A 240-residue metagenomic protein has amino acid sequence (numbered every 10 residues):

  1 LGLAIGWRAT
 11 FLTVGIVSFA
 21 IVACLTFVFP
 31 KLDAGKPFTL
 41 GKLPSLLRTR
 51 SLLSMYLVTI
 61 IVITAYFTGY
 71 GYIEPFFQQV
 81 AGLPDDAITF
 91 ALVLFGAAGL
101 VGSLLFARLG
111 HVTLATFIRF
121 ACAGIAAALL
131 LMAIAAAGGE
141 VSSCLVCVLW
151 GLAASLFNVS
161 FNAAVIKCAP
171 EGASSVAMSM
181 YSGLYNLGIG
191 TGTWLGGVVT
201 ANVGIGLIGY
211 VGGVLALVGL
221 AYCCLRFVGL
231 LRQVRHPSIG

Functional and structural regions predicted by a protein language model:
L1-F29: Helix-loop-helix hairpin linking two adjacent transmembrane segments in secondary transporters
G2, G102-L114, T200: Helix-to-loop junctions at the C-terminal end of transmembrane segments in multipass secondary transporters
V17, L25-L40, L225-R235: Helix-loop junctions on the cytosolic side of multi-pass membrane transporters, especially the intracellular loop
V28-V58: Juxtamembrane intracellular "pre-TM" segments in multi-pass secondary transporters
S51-L92, A97: Extracytoplasmic gate region of multi-pass secondary transporters
P75, V159-C168: Intracellular helix-loop hinge segments at the cytoplasmic ends of transmembrane helices in 12-TM rocker-switch-type
A115-F161: C-terminal transmembrane helical hairpin of 12-TM major facilitator-type secondary transporters
K167-I205, V211-G212: A late C-terminal transmembrane helix in Major Facilitator Superfamily
